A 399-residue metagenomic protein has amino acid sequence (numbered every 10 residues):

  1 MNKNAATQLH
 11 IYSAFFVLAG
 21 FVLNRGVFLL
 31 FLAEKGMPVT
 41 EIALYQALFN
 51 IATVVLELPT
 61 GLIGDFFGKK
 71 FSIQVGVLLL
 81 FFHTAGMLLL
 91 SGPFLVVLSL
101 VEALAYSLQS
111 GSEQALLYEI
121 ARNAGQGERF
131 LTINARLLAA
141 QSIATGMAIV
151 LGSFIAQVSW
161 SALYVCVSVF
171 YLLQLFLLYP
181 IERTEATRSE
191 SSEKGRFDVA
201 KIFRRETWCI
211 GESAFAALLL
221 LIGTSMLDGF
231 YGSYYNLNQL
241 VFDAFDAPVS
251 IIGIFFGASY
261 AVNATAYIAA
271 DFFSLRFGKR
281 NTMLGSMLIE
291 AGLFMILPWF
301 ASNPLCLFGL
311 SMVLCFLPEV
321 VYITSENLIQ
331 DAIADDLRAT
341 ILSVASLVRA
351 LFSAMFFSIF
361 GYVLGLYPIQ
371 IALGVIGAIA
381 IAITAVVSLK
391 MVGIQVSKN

Functional and structural regions predicted by a protein language model:
M1-A6, E182-L220: Juxtamembrane intracellular "pre-TM" segments in multi-pass secondary transporters
N2-V55, F215-S259: Helix-loop boundary and gating motifs at the non-cytosolic
A6-T7, L88-S99, P298-S311: Helix-loop junctions at membrane interfaces in 12-TM secondary transporters
V54-S91: Conserved MFS/SLC helix-loop-helix module at the cytosolic interface between two early adjacent transmembrane helices
V55-G68, A156, T265-K279, L364-G365: Helix-to-loop junctions at the C-terminal end of transmembrane segments in multipass secondary transporters
L78-G92, L288-S302: C-terminal ends and interior cores of transmembrane alpha-helices in multi-pass membrane transporters/permeases
L100-S142: Cytoplasmic helix-loop-helix junction between adjacent transmembrane helices in 12-TM secondary transporters
V167-E193, L389-N399: Helix-loop junctions on the cytosolic side of multi-pass membrane transporters, especially the intracellular loop
